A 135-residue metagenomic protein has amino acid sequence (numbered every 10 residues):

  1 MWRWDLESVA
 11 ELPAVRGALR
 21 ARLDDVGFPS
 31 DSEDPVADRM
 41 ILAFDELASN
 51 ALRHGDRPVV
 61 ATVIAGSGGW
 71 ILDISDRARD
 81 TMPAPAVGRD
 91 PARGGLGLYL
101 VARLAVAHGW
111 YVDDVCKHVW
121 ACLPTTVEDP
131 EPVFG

Functional and structural regions predicted by a protein language model:
M1-E7, L52-G135: Conserved beta-strand-loop-beta-strand hairpin that lines the nucleotide-binding pocket of ATP/GTP-utilizing enzymes
D5-E11, V15: A short beta-loop-alpha structural element at the N-terminal edge of CoA-dependent acyl/N-acetyltransferase catalytic
P13, G17-D45: Conserved short strand/loop->alpha-helix "switch" segment adjacent to the catalytic nucleotide/phosphoryl-transfer site
A43, A48-H54: Short, well-structured hydrophobic secondary-structure segments
